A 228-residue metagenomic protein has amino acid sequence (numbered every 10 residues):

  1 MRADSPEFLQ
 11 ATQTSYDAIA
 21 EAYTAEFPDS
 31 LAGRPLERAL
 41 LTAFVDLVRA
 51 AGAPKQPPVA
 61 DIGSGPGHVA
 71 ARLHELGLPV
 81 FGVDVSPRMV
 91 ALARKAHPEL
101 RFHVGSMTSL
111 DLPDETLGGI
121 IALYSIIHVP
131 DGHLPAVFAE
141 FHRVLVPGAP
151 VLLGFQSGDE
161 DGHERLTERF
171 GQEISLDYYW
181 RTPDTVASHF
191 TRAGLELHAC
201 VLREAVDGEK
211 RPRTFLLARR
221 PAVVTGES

Functional and structural regions predicted by a protein language model:
M1-A53, D159: Conserved class I S-adenosyl-L-methionine
P58-S109: Class I SAM-dependent methyltransferase SAM/SAH-binding core
T108-I120: A short acidic, Gly/Pro-enriched loop at the edge of an enzyme's catalytic core that lines a small-molecule cofactor
P135-P147: A short glycine-rich, Lys/Arg-flanked "PGG" loop and its adjoining helix->strand segment in the class I
L152-D177: Conserved class I S-adenosyl-L-methionine
Y178-A193: Short alpha-helix
L195-V206: Conserved S-adenosyl-L-methionine
A205-E227: Core SAM-dependent methyltransferase catalytic element
